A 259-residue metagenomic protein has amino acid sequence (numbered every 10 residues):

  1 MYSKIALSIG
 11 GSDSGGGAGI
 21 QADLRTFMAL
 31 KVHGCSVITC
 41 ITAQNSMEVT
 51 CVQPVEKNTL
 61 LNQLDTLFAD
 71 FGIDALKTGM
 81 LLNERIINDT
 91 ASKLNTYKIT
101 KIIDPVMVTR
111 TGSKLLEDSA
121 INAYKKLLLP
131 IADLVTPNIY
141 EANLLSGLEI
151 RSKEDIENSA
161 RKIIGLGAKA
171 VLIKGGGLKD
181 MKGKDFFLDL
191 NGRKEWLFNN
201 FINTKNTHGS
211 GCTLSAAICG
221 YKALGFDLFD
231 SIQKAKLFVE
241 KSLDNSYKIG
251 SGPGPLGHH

Functional and structural regions predicted by a protein language model:
Y2-S8, I20-R110: Conserved N-terminal subdomain of the carbohydrate kinase-like
I5, I9-G15, K194-H208: Short pre-catalytic strand/loop immediately N-terminal to key active-site residues, enriched for Gly-Thr
S12, T78-G79, S113, T207: Glycine- and other small-residue-rich loops at beta-strand/loop junctions that grip anionic moieties
Q21-T26, N143-L144, T204-L228: Short, small-residue alpha-helix embedded
L30-C35, K194-E195, Y221-A235: Phosphate-handling active-site elements
E48-P54, S113-D118, G147-R151, N203: Short glycine-enriched, charge-decorated loop/helix-capping segments at active-site entrances that position
P54, D70, F229-H259: Charged C-terminal helix
D118-K194: Conserved phosphate/ATP/ADP-binding segment of small-molecule kinases
